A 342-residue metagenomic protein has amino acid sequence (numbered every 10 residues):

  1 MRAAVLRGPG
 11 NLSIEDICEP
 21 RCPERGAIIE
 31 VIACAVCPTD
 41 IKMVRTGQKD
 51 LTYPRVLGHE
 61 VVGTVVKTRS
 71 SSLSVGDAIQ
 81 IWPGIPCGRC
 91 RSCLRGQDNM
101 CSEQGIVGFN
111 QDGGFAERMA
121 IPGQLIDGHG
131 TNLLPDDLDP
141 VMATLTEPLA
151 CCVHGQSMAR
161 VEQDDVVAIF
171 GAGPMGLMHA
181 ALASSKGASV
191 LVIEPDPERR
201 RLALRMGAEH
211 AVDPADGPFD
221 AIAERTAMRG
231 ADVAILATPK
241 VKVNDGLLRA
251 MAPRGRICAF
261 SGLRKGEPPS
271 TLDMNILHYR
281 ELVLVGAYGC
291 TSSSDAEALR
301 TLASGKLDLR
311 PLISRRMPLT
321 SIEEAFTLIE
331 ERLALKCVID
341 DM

Functional and structural regions predicted by a protein language model:
M1-V61, I121, L125-G128, M342: Short N-terminal strand-loop motif that marks the start of NAD(P)H/FAD-dependent oxidoreductase cofactor-binding domains
P20-C34, Q48-L94, P135: Glycine-rich beta-strand-centered segment in the early N-terminal region that forms part of a ligand/cofactor-binding
D40, A78, A180, R200 (+2 more regions): Generic hydrophobic/aromatic pocket-lining and core-packing "Φ" positions
V75-G76, D136-D216: Mid-domain Rossmann-like dinucleotide-binding core that forms the NAD(H)/NADP(H) cofactor-binding site
R89-F170: NAD(P)H dinucleotide-binding glycine-rich loop of Rossmann-like/cofactor-binding domains, especially the beta1-alpha1
A159, M206-V283: Glycine-rich cofactor phosphate-binding loops and adjacent beta1-alpha1 units of small-molecule cofactor enzyme domains
D196, L263, C290: Residues in the short beta-alpha loop(s) of Rossmann-like NAD(P)-binding domains
D245-R249, T291-M342: C-terminal hydrophobic helical "lid"/dimerization subdomain of Rossmann-like NAD(P)H-dependent oxidoreductases
